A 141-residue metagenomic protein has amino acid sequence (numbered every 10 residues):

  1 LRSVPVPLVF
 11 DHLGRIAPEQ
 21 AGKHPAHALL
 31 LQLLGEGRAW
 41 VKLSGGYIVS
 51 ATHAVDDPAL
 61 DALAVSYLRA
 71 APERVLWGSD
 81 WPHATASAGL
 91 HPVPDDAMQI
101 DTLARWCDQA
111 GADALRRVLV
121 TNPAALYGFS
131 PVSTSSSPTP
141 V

Functional and structural regions predicted by a protein language model:
V6-P7, V75: The start of beta-strands in P-loop NTPase/AAA+ ATPase cores
P7-I16: Conserved anion-binding
A17-V141: H/E-rich (His + Asp/Glu) clusters that bind or coordinate divalent metals
